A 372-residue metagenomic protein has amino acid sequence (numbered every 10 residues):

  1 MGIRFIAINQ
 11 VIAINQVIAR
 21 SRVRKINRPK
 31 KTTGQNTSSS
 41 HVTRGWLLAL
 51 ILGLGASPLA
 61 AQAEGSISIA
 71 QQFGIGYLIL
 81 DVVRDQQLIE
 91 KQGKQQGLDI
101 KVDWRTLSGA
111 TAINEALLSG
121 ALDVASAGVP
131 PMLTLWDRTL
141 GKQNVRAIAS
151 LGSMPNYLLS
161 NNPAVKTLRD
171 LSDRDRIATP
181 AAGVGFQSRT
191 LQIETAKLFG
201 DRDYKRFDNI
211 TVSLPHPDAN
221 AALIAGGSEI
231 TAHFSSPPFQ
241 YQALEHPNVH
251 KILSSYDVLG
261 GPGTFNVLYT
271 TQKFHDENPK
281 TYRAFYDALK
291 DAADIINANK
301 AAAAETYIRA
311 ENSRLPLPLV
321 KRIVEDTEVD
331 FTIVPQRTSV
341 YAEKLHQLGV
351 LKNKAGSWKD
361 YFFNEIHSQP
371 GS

Functional and structural regions predicted by a protein language model:
F5-I26: Compositionally biased, intrinsically disordered low-complexity segments enriched for polar/charged residues
R24-L47: Bacterial N-terminal signal peptides that target proteins for export
G45-S57: Bacterial N-terminal signal peptides
S57-A63: Sec/Tat signal peptide C-region and signal peptidase I cleavage site
G65-Y204, T211-S213, G227, T231 (+2 more regions): Short, glycine-/small- and polar/acidic-enriched structural segments that line small-molecule recognition paths
G200, K205-D208, V212, P217-I308: Pocket-lining segment of extracytoplasmic ligand-binding domains
D276-K352: Secondary-structure end/capping motifs
L345-S372: Conserved C-terminal helix/tail region of periplasmic/extracytoplasmic solute-binding proteins
